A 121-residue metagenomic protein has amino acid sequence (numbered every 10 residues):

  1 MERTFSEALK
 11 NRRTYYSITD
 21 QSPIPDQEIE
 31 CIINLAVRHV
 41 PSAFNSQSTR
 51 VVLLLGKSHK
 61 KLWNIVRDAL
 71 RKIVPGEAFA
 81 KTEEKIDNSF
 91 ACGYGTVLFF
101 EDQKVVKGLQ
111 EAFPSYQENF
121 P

Functional and structural regions predicted by a protein language model:
M1-T96, E101: N-terminal amphipathic, basic helical "cap/leader" segment at the start of enzyme domains
I32-V37, Q103, E111-P121: Small-aliphatic-rich amphipathic alpha-helix that forms the alpha element of a beta-alpha
W63-I65, V106-A112: Short, conserved acidic/polar surface loops in the N-terminal third of protein domains
